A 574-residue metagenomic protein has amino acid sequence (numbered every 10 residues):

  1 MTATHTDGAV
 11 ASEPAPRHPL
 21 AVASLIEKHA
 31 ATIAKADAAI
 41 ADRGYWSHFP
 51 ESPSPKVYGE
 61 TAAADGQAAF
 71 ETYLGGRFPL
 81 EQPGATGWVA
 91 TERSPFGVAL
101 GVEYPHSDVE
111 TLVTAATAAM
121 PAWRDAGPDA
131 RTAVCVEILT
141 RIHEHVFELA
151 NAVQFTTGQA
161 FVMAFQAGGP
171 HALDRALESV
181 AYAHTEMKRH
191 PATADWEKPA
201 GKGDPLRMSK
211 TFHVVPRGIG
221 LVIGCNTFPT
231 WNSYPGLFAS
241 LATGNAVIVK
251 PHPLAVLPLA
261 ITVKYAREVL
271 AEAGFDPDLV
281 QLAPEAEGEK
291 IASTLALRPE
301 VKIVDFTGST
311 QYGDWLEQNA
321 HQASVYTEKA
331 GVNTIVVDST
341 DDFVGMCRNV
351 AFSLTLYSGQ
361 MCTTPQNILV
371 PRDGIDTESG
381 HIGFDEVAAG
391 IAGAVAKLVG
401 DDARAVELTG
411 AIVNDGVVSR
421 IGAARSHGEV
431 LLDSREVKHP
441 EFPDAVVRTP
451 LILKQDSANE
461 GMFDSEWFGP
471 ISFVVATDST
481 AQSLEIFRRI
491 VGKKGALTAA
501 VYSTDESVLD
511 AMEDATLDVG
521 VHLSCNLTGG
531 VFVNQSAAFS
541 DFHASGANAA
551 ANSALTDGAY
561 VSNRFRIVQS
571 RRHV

Functional and structural regions predicted by a protein language model:
T2-P83, M163-A164, G168-T193, T211 (+5 more regions): C-terminal segments
G66-A69, E110-T114, P121, T132-F147 (+1 more regions): Long amphipathic alpha-helix in the N-terminal Rossmann-like dinucleotide-binding domain of NAD(P)-dependent
G84-D129: Structured, charged N-terminal subsegments at the starts of enzyme catalytic cores and at intra-chain domain/subunit
A99-Y104, A118-D125, G201, L221 (+6 more regions): Short, well-ordered beta-strand elements within core beta-sheets of diverse protein domains
A152-V153, A176: Hydrophobic or amphipathic alpha-helical targeting/insertion segments
M187-C347: Rossmann-like NAD(P) dinucleotide-binding subdomain of oxidoreductase/dehydrogenase enzymes
P258, I375-E386: Short, flexible/disordered intra-domain loops and linkers
